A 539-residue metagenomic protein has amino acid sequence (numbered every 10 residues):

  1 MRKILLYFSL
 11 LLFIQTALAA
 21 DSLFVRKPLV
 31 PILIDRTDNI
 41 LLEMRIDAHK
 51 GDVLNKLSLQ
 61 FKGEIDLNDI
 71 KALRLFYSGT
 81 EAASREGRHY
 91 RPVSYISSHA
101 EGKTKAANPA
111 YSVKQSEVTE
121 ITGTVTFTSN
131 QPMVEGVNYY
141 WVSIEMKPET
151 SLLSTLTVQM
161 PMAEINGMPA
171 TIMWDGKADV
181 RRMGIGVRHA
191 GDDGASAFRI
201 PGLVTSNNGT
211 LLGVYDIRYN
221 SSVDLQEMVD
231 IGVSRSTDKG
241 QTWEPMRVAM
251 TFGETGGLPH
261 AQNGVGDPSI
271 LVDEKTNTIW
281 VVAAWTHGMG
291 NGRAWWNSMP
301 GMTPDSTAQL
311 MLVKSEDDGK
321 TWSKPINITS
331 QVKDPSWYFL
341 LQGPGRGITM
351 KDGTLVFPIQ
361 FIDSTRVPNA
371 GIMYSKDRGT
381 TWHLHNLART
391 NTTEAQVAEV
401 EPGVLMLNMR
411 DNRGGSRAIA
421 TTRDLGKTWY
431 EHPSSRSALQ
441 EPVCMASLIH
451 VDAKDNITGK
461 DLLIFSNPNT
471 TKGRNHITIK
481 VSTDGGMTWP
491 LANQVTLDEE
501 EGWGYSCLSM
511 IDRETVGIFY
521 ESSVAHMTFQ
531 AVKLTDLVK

Functional and structural regions predicted by a protein language model:
M1-S22: Bacterial Sec-dependent N-terminal signal peptides
R2, L12, M44, Y111 (+3 more regions): Residue-level marker of intrinsically disordered, low-complexity segments enriched for small/polar residues
S9-L10, I14-T16, S58, L448 (+2 more regions): Generic low-complexity, intrinsically disordered sequence content enriched in small uncharged/hydrophobic residues
L10-L11, A110, M162, A446: Low-complexity, intrinsically disordered short peptide segments enriched in small/polar/basic residues
A20-R181: Exposed, polar/acidic Ser/Thr-rich sequence context and nearby capping/turn residues that mark flexible linkers
T80, Y111-V118, T122-G123, V134-W141 (+3 more regions): Asp-box/BNR beta-propeller blade signature and adjacent active/binding-site loops in extracellular glycan-interacting
